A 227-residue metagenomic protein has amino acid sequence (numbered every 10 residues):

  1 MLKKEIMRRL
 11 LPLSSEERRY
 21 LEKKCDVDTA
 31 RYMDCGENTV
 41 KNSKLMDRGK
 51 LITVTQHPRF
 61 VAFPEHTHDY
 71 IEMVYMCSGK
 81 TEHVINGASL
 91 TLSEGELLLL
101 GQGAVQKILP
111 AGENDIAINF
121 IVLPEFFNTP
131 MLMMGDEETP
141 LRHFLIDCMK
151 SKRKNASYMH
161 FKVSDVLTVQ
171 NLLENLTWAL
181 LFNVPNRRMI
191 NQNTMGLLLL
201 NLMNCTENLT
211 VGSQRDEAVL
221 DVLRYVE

Functional and structural regions predicted by a protein language model:
M1-K80, E138-R142: Generic protein-terminus/edge-of-domain signal
L2-Y20, K41-S43, A111-W178: A hydrophobic/aromatic-rich effector-binding and dimerization subdomain of bacterial HTH-type transcriptional regulators
P64-T67, I71-M76, S89-T91, E96-L98 (+1 more regions): His/acidic/aromatic-lined binding-pocket segments of jelly-roll/cupin-type domains and related regulatory beta-sandwich
C77, Q170-L181, L223, E227: Regular secondary-structure segments
K80-E82, L98, Q102-K107, F126-N128: Histidine-centered metal-chelating micro-motifs
G87-Q102, P110-G112, I116: Short acidic-glycine-tyrosine-enriched beta hairpin
F161-T168, L180-T194: All-alpha amphipathic helical-bundle segments outside canonical DNA-binding/catalytic cores that form hydrophobic
T168-Q170, N191-G196, M203, E207-E227: A short, Lys/Arg-enriched amphipathic alpha-helix from helix-turn-helix/homeodomain DNA-binding modules
